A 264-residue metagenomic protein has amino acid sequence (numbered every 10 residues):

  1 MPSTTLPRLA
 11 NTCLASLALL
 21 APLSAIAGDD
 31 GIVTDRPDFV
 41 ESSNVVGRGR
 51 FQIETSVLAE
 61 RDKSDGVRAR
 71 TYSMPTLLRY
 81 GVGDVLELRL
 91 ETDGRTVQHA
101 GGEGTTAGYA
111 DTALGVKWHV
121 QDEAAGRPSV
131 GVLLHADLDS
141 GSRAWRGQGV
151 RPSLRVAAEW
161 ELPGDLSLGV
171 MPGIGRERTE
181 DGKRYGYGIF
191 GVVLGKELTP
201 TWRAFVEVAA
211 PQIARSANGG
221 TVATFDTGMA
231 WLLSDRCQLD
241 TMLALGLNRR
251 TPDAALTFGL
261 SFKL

Functional and structural regions predicted by a protein language model:
M1-V33: Cleavable N-terminal export/targeting peptides
A27-L264: Transmembrane beta-barrel domains of Gram-negative outer membranes and organellar outer membranes
